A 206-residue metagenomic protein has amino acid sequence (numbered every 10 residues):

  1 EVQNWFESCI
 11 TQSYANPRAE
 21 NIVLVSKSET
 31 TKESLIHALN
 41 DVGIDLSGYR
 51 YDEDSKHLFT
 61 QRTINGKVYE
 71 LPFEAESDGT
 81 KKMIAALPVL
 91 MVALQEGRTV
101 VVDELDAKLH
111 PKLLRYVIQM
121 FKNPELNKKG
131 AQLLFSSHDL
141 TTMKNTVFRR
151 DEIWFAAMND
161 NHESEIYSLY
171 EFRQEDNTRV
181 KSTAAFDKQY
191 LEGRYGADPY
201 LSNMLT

Functional and structural regions predicted by a protein language model:
E1-A85, M91, Q95, F186-Q189 (+1 more regions): Phosphate-coordinating catalytic segments in nucleotide- and nucleic-acid-processing enzymes
L39, R62-N65, Q119-T206: C-terminal lobe/lid and adjacent interdomain/linker elements of RecA-like ASCE P-loop ATPase modules
A85, Y116, H138: Short, conserved clusters of charged catalytic residues that mark active-site and nucleotide-handling motifs
P88-V89, L114, R149: Single-residue recognition of alpha-helix boundary sites
T99-V100: Hydrophobic "anchor" residues on beta-strands that sit immediately upstream of conserved functional sites
D103-L105: Walker B catalytic acidic pair
A107-P111: Conserved D-loop-proximal element of ABC-family nucleotide-binding domains
K112-Q119: Conserved D-loop/post-Walker B switch-helix segment of ABC ATPase nucleotide-binding domains
